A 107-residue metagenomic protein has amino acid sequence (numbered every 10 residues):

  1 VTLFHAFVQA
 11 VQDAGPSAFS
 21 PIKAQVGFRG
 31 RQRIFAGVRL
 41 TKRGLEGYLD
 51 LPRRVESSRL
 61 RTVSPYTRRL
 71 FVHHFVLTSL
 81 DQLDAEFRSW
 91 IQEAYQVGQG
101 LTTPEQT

Functional and structural regions predicted by a protein language model:
V1-T107: Charge-dense, helix-prone N-terminal extensions
